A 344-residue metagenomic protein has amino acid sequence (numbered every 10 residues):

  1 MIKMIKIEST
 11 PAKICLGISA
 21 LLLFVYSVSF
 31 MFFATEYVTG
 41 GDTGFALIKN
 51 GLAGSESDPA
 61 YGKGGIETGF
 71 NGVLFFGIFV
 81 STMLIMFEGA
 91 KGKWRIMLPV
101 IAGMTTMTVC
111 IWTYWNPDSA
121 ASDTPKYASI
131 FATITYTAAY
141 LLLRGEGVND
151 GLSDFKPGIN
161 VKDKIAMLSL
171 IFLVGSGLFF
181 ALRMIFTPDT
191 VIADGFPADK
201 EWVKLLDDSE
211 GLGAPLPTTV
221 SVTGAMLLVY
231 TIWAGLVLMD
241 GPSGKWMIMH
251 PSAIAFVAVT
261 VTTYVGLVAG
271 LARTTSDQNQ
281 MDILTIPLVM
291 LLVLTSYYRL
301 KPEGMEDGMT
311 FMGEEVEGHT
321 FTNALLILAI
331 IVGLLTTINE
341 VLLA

Functional and structural regions predicted by a protein language model:
M1-S29, E146-F179, F311-L328: Cytosolic juxtamembrane helix and N-cap/initiation of the first transmembrane helix
A12-L16, K91-A102, A166-M167, S243-A255 (+1 more regions): Membrane-interfacial loop-to-transmembrane alpha-helix junctions, especially the N-terminal start
L22-V73, G175-T219, G224-A225, T337-A344: Hydrophobic transmembrane helix segments
G62-F87, A102-G103, A214-M239, I254-A258: Core segments of alpha-helical transmembrane spans in multipass integral membrane proteins
M97-W112, T135-Y136, Y230, M249-G266 (+1 more regions): Hydrophobic alpha-helical membrane segments
V109-Y127, V261-D282, K301-E315: Membrane-helix boundary connector in multi-pass membrane proteins
A121-L142, T275-Y298, G318-A329: Alpha-helical membrane-associated segments of multi-pass integral membrane proteins
I134-S153, V289-M309, L335-L343: Membrane-water interface at the C-terminal end of transmembrane alpha helices
